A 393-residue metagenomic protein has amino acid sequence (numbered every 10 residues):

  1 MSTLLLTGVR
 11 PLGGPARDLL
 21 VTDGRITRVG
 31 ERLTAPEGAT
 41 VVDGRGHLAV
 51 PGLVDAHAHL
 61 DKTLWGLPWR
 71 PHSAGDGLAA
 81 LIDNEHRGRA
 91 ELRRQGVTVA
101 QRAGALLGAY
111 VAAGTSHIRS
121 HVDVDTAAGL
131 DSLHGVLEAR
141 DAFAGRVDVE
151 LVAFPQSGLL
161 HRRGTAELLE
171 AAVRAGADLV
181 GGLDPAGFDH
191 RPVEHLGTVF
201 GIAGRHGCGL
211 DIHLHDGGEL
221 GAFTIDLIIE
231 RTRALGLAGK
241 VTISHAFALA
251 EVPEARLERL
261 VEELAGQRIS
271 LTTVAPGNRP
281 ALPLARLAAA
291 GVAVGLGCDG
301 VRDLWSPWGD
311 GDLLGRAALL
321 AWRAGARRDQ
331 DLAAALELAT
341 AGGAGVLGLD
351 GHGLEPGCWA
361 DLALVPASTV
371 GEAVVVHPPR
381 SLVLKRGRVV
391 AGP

Functional and structural regions predicted by a protein language model:
M1-P51: Histidine-rich, glycine-flanked metal-binding segment
V9, G24, G46, H57 (+10 more regions): Divalent metal-coordination and catalytic microenvironments
H47-W69: Di-metal (Zn2+ and/or Mg2+/Mn2+) metal-binding site signature of metallo-dependent hydrolases with the MBL/beta-CASP
T63-V99, T224-T242, L260-E263, G311-R327: Active-site gating loops and adjacent loop-to-helix segments of metal-dependent hydrolytic enzymes
G66-H121, A127-A142, E170-R174: Alpha-helical scaffold segments that flank or form the walls of functional sites
R146, E150-T165, R174-L282, A293 (+1 more regions): Active-site core of metal-dependent hydrolases
E230-V241, A285-A367: His/Asp/Glu-enriched, well-ordered alpha-helical/loop segment that forms or immediately abuts the divalent-metal
P356-P393: C-terminal cap of metal-dependent C-N hydrolases
